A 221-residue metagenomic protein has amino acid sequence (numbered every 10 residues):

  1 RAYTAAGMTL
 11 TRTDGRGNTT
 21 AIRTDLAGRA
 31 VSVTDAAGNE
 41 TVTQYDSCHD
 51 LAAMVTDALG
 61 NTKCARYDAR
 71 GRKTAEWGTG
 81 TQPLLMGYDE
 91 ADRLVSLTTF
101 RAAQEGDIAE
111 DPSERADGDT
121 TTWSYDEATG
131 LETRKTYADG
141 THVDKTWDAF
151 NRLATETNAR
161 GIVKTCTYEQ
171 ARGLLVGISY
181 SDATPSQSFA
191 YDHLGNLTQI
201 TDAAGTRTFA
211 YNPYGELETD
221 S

Functional and structural regions predicted by a protein language model:
R1-D35, N39-Y137, T141-N158, I162-D202 (+1 more regions): Beta-strand elements of repeat-based all-beta scaffolds
